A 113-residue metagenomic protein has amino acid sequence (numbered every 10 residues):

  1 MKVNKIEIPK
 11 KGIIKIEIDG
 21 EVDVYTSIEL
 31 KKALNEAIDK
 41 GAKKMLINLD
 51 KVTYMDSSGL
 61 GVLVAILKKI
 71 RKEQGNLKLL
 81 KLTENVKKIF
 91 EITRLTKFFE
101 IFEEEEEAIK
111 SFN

Functional and structural regions predicted by a protein language model:
M1: Extracellular glycan-recognition surfaces and repeat-rich motifs
N4-K32: STAS-typified acidic loop motif
N4-K5, K44, N85, N113: Short leucine-rich amphipathic alpha-helices used at interfaces
G12, V86, A108: Flexible, glycine-rich phosphate/dinucleotide-binding loops and adjacent beta-alpha linkers at cofactor/substrate
V22-F98: Amphipathic alpha-helical interaction surfaces in cytosolic regulatory modules
L82, E105-E106: Short, ordered loop/turn segments at secondary-structure junctions
E100-E104: Short acidic-hydrophobic, aromatic-tinged amphipathic segments that line or gate anion-handling sites
E106-N113: A charged, well-structured terminal subsegment
